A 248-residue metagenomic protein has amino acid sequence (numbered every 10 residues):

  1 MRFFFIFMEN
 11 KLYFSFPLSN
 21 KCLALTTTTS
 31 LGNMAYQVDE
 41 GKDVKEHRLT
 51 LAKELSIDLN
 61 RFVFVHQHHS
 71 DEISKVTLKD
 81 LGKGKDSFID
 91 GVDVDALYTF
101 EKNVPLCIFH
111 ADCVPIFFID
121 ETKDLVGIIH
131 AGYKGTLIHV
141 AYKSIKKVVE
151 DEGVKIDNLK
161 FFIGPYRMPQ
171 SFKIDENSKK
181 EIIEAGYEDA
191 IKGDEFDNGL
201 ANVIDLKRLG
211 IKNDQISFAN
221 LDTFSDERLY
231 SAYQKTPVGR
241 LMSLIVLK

Functional and structural regions predicted by a protein language model:
R2-K248: Active-site microenvironment for binding and transforming phosphate-containing groups
